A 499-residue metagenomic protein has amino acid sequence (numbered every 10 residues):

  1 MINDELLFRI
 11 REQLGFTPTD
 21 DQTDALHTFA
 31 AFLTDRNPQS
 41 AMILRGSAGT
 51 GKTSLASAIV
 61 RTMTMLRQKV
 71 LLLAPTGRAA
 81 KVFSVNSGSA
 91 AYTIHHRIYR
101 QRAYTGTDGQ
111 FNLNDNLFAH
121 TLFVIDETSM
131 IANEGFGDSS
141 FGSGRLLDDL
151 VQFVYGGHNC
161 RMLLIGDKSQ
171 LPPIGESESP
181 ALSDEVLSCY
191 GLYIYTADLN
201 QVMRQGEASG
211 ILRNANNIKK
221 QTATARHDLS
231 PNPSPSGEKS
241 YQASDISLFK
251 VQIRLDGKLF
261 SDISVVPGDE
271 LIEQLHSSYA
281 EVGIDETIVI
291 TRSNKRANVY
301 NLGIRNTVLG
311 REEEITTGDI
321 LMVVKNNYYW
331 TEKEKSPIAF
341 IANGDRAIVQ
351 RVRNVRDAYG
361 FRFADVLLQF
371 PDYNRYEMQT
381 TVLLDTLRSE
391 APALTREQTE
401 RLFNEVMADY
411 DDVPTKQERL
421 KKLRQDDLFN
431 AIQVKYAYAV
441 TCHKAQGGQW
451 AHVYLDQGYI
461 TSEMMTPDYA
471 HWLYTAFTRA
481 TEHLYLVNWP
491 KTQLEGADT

Functional and structural regions predicted by a protein language model:
I2-S40: Conserved pre-motif I regulatory segment
P18, L72, V289: Conserved SAM-binding loop
Q22, T76, S293, G447: Short, conserved phosphate/pyrophosphate- and ester-handling motifs at nucleotide-, phospho-/glycolipid
A25, F29, N37, V154-C160 (+3 more regions): Conserved helicase motor core of P-loop NTPases
L26-H27, A31, R36-R226, Q242-D245: ASCE P-loop NTPase helicase motor core
P75, E332-S336, D468-L473: Short beta-alpha junctions and helix-cap segments that line functional grooves
G88, I304-V308, A470-Y474: Short, solvent-exposed amphipathic alpha-helical segments in soluble enzyme and RNA/protein-processing domains
D357-T499: C-terminal accessory regions
